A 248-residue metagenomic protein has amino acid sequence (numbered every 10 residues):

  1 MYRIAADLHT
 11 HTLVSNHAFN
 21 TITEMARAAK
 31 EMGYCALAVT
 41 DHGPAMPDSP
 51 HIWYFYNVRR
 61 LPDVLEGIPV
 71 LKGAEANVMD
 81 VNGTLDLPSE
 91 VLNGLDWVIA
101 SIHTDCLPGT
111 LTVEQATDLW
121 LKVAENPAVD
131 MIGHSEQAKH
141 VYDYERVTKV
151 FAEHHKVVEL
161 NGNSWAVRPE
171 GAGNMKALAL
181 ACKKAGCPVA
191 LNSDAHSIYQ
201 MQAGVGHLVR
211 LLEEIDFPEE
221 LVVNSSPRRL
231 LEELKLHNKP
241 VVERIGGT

Functional and structural regions predicted by a protein language model:
R3-A5, A36-L37, L71, D130 (+1 more regions): Hydrophobic "anchor" residues on beta-strands that sit immediately upstream of conserved functional sites
A5-S15, V39-H42, I132-E136, S193-A195: Histidine-centered catalytic micro-motifs
L8, T12-R27, Y56-N57: N-terminal pre-domain/capping segments
N16-N20, D48-I52, V141-V150, R168-K183 (+2 more regions): Histidine/acidic-residue-rich catalytic or RNA/ligand-binding cores of hydrolases and nuclease-related proteins
T23-L37, R60-D63: Alpha-helical scaffold segments that flank or form the walls of functional sites
H42, C187-Q202: Short acidic/histidine-rich active-site segments
G43, D48-L160, E213-V222, L230-T248: Extended substrate/RNA-proximal surfaces in nucleic-acid metabolism proteins
